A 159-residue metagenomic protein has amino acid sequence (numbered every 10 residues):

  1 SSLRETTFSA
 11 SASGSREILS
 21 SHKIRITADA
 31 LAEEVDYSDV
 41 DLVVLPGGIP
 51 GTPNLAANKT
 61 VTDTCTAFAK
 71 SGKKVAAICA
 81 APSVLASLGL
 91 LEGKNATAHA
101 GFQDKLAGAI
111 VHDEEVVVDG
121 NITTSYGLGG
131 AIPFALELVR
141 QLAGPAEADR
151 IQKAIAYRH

Functional and structural regions predicted by a protein language model:
S1-V75, V84-G93, K105-D113, N121-H159: Extended, subdomain-level signal for the structured scaffold at the beginning of enzyme domains
I78-C79: Short, thiol/selenol-centered motifs that function as redox-active sites or metal-ligating centers
V118: Cytochrome P450 catalytic-domain "roof"
